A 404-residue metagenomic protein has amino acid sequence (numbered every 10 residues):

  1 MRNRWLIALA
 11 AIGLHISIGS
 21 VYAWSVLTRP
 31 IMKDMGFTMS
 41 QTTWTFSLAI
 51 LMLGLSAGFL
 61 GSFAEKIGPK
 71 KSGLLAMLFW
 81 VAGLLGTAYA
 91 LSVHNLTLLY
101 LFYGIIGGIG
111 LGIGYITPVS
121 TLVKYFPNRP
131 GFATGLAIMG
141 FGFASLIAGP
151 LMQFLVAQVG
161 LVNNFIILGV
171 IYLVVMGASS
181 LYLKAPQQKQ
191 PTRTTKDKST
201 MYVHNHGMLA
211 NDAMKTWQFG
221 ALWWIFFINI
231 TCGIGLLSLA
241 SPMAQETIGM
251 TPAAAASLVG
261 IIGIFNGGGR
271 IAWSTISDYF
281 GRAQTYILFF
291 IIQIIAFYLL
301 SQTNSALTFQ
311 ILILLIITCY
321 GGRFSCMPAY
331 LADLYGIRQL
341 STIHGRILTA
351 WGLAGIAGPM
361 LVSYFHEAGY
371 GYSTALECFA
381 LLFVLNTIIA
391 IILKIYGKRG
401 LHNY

Functional and structural regions predicted by a protein language model:
W24-R29, N211-W273, G358: Extracytoplasmic gate region of multi-pass secondary transporters
I31, G112-F126, A133-T134, G322-Y335: Intracellular juxtamembrane helix-capping segments at the cytosolic ends of symmetry-related transmembrane helices
I31-M32, F63-A64, I147-V159, N164 (+3 more regions): Interfacial helix-cap and linker-helix signal at transmembrane-aqueous boundaries of multi-pass secondary transporters
S56-P69, R270-G281: Helix-to-loop junctions at the C-terminal end of transmembrane segments in multipass secondary transporters
L78-S92, I292-N304: C-terminal ends and interior cores of transmembrane alpha-helices in multi-pass membrane transporters/permeases
L96-G112, F227, T308-G321: Hydrophobic core of transmembrane alpha-helices in multi-pass small-molecule transporters, especially MFS/SLC-type
F141-Q188: Helix-loop-helix hairpin linking two adjacent transmembrane segments in secondary transporters
C232, A254, G260-Y330: C-terminal transmembrane helical hairpin of 12-TM major facilitator-type secondary transporters
